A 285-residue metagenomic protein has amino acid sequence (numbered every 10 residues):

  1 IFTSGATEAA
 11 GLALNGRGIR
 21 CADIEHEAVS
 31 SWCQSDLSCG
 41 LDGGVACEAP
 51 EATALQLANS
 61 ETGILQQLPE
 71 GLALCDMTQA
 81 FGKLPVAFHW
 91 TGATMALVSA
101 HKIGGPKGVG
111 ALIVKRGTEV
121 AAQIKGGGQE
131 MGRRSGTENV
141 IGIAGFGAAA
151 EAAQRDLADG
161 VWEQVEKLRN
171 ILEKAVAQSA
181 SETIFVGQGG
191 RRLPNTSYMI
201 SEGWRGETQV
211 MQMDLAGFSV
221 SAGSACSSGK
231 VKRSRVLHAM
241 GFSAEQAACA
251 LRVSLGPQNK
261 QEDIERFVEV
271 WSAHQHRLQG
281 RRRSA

Functional and structural regions predicted by a protein language model:
I1-A285: Pyridoxal 5′-phosphate
